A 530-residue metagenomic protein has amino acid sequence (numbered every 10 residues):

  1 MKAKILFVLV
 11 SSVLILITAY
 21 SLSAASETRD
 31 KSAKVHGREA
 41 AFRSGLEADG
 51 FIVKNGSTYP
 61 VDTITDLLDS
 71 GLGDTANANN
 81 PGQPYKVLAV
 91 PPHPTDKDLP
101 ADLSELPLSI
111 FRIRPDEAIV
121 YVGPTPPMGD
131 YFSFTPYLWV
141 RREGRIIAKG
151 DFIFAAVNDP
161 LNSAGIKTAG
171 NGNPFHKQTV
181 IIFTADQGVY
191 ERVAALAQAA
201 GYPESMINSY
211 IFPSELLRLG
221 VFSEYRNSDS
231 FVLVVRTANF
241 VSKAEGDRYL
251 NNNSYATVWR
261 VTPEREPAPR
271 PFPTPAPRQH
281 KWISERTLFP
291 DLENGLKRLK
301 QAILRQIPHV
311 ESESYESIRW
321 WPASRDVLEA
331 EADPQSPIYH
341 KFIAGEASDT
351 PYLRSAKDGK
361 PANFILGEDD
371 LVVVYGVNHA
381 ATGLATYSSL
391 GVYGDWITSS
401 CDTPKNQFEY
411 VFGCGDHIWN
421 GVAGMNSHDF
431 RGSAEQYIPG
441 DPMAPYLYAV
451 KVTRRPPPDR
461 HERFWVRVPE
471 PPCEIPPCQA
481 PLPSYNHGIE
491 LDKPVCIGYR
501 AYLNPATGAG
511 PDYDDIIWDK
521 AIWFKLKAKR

Functional and structural regions predicted by a protein language model:
M1-L9: Bacterial N-terminal signal peptides that target proteins for export
A3, T18-A19: Ala/Thr-enriched low-complexity intrinsically disordered regions
L9-I17: Bacterial N-terminal signal peptides
Y20-E27: Signal peptide processing junction and immediate N-terminal pro/mature segment of secreted/exported proteins
E27-R530: A compositional/structural signature for long, glycine/proline-rich flexible linkers and loops on extracytoplasmic
